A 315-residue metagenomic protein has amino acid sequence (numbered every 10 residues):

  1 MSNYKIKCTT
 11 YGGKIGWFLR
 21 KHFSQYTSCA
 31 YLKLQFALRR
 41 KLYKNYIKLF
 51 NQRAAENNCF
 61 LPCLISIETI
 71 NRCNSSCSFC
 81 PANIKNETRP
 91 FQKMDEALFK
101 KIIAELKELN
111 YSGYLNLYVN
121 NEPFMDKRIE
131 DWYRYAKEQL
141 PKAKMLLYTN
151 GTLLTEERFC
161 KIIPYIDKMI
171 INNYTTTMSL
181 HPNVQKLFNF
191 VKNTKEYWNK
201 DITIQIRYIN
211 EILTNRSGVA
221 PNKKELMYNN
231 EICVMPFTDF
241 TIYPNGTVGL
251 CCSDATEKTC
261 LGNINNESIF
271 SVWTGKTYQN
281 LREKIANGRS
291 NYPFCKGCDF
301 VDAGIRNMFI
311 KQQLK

Functional and structural regions predicted by a protein language model:
S2-I6, T10-G13, F188-N222, S253-A303: C-terminal accessory region of radical SAM enzymes
S2-K168, H181, I305-K311, K315: Conserved alpha-helical substructure of the radical SAM core
Q52-E56, E225-N229, F237, K284-A286: Short, P/G- and charge-enriched loop/turn segments at secondary-structure junctions
C63, P236, A255: Exposed loop/turn and edge beta-strand positions of beta-sandwich/beta-sheet ligand-binding modules
I67, N71-N74, M227, R289-Y292: Processing junctions and N-termini across compartments
C73, C77-C80, C233, C251-C252 (+1 more regions): Short cysteine clusters
I103, D126-F237, Y243: Conserved AdoMet/S-adenosylmethionine-binding subsite of the radical SAM
